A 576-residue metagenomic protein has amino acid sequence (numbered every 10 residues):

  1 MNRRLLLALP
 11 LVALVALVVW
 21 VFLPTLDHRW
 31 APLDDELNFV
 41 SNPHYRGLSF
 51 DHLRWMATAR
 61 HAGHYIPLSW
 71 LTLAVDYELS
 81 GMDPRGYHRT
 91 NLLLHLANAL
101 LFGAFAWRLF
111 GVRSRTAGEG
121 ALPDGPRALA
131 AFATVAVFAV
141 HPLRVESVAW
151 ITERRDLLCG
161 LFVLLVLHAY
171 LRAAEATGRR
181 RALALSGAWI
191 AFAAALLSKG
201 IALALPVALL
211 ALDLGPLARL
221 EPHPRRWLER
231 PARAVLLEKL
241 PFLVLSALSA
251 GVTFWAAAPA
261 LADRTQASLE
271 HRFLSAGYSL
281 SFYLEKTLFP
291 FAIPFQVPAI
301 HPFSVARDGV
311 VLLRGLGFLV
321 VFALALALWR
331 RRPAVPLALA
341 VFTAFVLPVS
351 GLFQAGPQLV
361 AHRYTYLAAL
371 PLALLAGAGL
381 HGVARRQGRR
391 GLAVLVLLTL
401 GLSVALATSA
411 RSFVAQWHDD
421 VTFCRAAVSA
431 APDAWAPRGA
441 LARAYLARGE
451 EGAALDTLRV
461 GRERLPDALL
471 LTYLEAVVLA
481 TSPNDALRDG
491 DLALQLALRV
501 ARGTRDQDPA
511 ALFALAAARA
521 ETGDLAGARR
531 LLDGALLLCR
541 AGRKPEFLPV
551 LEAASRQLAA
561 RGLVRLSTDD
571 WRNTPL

Functional and structural regions predicted by a protein language model:
M1-G452, R464-L470, E475: Polytopic membrane enzymes that build or remodel cell-surface glycoconjugates and lipids
A427, V460-G461, R499-V500, A535: Canonical positions in the second alpha-helix
P432, P466, R505-D506, R540: Short coil turns that delineate tetratricopeptide repeat
A440, L474, A514, E521 (+1 more regions): "A position-specific structural signal for the A-helix of alpha-solenoid helical repeats
L469-A510: Alpha-helical adaptor scaffolds
L537-L576: Terminal, low-structured helical/coil segments at or just beyond the last alpha-helical repeat
